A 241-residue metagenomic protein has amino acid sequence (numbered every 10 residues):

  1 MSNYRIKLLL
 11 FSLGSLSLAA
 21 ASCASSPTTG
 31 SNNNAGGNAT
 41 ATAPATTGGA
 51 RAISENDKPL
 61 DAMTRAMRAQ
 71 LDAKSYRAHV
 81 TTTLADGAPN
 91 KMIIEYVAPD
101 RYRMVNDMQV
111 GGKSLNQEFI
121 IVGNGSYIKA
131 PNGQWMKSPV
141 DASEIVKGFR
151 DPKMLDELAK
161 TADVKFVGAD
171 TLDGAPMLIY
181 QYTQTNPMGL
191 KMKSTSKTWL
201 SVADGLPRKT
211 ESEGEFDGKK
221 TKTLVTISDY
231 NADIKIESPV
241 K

Functional and structural regions predicted by a protein language model:
S2-L8, G14-R101, D233-K241: N-terminal leader/targeting segments and the immediate start of mature chains
M67-K74, A98, N106, A130 (+2 more regions): Sec/Tat-exported extracytoplasmic proteins
D72-H79, A98-V105, D173-Q181, G205-T210: Short, hydrophobic/aromatic-rich segments at coil-to-beta transitions
V80-L84, V105-V110, K129-G133, Q184 (+1 more regions): Beta-turn initiation residues at beta-strand->coil junctions
K91-E95, Q117-F119, V167, T195-L200 (+1 more regions): Hydrophobic/aromatic beta-strand elements that line small-molecule binding cavities or substrate pockets in beta-rich
I93-R150, K220-L224: An acidic-aromatic
G111, D173-K241: Gly/Pro-enriched, hydrophobic low-complexity segments that function as extracytoplasmic propeptides/linkers
N124-P176, Y182-M188: Flexible, processing/modification-adjacent segments and terminal tails in exported/periplasmic/extracellular proteins
